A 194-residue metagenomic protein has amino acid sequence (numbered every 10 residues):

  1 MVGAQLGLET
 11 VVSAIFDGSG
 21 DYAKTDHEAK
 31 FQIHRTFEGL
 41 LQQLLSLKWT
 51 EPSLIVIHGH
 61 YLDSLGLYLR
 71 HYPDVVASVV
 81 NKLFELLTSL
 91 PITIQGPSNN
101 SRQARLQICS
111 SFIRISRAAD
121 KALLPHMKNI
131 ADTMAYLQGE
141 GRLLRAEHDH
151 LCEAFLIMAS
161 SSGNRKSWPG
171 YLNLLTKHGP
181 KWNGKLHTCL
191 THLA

Functional and structural regions predicted by a protein language model:
M1-A194: Karyopherin-beta/Importin-beta family HEAT-repeat alpha-solenoid scaffold
